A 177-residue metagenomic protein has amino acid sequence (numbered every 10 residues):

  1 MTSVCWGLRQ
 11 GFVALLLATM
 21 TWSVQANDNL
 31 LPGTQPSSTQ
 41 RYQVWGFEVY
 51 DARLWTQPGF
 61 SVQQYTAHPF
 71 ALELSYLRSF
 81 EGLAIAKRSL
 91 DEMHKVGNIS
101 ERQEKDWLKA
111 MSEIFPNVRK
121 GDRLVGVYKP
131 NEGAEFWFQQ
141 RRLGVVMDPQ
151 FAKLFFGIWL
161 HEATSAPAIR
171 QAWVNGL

Functional and structural regions predicted by a protein language model:
M1-F12: Bacterial N-terminal signal peptides that target proteins for export
G11-T19: Gram-negative bacterial Sec-dependent N-terminal signal peptides
T21-S23: N-terminal signal peptide c-region/cleavage motif recognized by signal peptidases
A26-F138, R142-L177: Terminal leader/tail segments of proteins
